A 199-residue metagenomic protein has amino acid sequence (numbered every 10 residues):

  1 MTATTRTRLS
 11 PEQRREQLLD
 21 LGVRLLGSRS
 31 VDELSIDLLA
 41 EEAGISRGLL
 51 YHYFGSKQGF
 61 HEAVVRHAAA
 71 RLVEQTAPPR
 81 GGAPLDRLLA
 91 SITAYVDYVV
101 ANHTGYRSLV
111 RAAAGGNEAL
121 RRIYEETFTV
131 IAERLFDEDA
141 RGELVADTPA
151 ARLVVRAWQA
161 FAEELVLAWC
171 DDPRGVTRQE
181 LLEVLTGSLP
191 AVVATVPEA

Functional and structural regions predicted by a protein language model:
M1-Q13, P197-A199: N-terminal intrinsically disordered/low-complexity leader segments
R6, S28, V64-S91, A132-L135 (+1 more regions): Amphipathic alpha-helical linker/stalk segments
P11-G22, L39, V64-L72: Generic hydrophobic, amphipathic alpha-helix propensity
R15-E16, I36, Q58, E62 (+6 more regions): Short, structured helix-loop boundary elements
Q17, L25-G59, A63: Helix-turn-helix
A63, A77-A101, V145, V154-W158 (+1 more regions): Hydrophobic alpha-helical connector segments
A70-V73, E118-L144, R152-L167, Q179-A194: Amphipathic alpha-helical packing segments from all-alpha helical-bundle domains
V99-A119, F136, E164-D171: Amphipathic alpha-helical segments used for helix-helix packing
